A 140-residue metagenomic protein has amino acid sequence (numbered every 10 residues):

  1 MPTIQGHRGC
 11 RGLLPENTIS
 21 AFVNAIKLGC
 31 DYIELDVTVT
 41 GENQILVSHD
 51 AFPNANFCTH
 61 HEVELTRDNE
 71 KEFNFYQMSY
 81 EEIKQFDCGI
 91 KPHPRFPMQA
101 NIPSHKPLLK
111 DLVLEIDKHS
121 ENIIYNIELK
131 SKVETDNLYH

Functional and structural regions predicted by a protein language model:
M1-H140: Phosphate-group recognition and catalysis centered on beta-loop-alpha active-site segments
